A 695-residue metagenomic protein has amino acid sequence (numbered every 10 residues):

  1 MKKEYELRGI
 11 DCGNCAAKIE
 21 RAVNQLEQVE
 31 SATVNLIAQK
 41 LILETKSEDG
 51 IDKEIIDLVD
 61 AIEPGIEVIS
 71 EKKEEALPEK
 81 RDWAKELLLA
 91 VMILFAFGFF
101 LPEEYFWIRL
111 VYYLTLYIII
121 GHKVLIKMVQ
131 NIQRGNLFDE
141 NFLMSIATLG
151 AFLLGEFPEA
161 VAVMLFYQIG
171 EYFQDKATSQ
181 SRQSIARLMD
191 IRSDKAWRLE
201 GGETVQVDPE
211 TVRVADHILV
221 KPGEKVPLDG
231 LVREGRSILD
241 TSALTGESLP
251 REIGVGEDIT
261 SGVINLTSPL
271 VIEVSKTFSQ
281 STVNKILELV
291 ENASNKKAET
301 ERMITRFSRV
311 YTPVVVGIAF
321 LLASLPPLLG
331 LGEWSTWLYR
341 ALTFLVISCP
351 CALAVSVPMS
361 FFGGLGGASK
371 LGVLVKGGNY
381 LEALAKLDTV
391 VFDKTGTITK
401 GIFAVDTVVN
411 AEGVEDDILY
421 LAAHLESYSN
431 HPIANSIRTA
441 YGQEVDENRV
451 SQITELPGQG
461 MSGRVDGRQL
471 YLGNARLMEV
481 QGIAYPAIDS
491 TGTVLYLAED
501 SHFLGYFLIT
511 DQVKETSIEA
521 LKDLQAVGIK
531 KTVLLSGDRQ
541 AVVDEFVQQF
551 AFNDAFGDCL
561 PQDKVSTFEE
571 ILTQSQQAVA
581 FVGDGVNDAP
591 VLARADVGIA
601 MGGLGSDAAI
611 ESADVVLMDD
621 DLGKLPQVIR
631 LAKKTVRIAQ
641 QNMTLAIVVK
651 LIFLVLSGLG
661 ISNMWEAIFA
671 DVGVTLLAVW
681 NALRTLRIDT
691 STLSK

Functional and structural regions predicted by a protein language model:
M1-I108, T178, R187, G202-Q206 (+7 more regions): Flexible metal-binding regulatory segments at protein termini and peripheral loops
E30-L36, K40-E44, R187-Q280, N379-A422 (+2 more regions): Conserved cytosolic catalytic loops of P-type ATPases
D57-P78, Y113-L199, T211-I218, K225 (+4 more regions): Actuator/coupling domain of P-type ATPases
K85-I93, R302-L331, R340-F361, Q640-F669: Bilayer-spanning, highly hydrophobic alpha-helical transmembrane segments
F99, Q574, A613, M618-K695: Membrane-embedded transport module
N141, S145, L244, M303 (+3 more regions): Conserved catalytic phosphorylation-site environment of P-type ATPases
K221, V405-K531, Q540, A551-F568: P-type ATPase nucleotide-binding
G467, T493, E499-Q641: Conserved ATP-binding TGD loop and adjacent catalytic N/P-domain core of P-type ATPases
